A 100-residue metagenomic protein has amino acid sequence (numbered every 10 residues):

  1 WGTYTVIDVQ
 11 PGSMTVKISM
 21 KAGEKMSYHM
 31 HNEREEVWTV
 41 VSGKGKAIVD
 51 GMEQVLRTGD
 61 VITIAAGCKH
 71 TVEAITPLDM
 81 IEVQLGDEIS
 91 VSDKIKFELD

Functional and structural regions predicted by a protein language model:
W1-V16, K25-Y28, K94-D100: A short, N-terminal "cap"/entry segment at the start of jelly-roll beta-barrel domains of the cupin/DSBH fold
K17, V37, M52-V55: Short, surface-exposed secondary-structure edge patches
S19-K21, M30-A47, G86: Short, conserved beta-strand element in jelly-roll/cupin
K25, V37, K44-K46, V61 (+2 more regions): Structural motif
D50-K69: Short acidic-glycine-tyrosine-enriched beta hairpin
T71-D100: Double-stranded beta-helix
